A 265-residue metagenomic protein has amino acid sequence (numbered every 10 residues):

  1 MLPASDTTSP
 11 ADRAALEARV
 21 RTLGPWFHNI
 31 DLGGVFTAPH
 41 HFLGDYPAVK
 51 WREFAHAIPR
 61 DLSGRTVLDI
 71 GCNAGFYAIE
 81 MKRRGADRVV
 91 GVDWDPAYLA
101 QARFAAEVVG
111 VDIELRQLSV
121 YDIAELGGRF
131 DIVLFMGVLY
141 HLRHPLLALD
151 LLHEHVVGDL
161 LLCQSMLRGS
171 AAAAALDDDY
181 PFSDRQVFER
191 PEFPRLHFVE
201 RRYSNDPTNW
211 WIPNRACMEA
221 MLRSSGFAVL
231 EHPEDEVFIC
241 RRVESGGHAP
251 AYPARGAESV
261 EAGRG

Functional and structural regions predicted by a protein language model:
M1-R129, D179, D184-Q186, R215 (+1 more regions): Conserved N-terminal segment of class I S-adenosyl-L-methionine
V120-D122, F130, L134-F135, L139 (+1 more regions): S-adenosyl-L-methionine-dependent methyltransferase catalytic module, highlighting the catalytic core
